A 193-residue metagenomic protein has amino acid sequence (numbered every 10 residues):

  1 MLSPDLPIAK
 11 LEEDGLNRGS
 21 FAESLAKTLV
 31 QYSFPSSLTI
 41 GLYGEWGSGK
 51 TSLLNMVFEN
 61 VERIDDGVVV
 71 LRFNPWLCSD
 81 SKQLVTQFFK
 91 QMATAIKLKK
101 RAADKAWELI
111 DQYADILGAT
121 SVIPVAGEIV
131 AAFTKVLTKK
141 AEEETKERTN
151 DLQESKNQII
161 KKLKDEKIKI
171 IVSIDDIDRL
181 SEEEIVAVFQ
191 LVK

Functional and structural regions predicted by a protein language model:
M1-C78, T86: Walker A/P-loop-proximal flanking segment of P-loop NTPase domains
L2-S3, L25, I64-G67, Q91 (+2 more regions): Non-catalytic regulatory/linker segments of enzymes
L16-E23, T149-E154, E183: Conserved phosphate-coordination/catalytic loops
A26-L29, L54-F58, F89, A93 (+2 more regions): Short, well-ordered alpha-helical packing segments
L38-I40, D104-K105, S173: Short coil/turn segments at secondary-structure boundaries
G49, S79-D80, I177-L180: Glycine-/small-residue-rich active-site loops that bind phosphorylated ligands and cofactors
E59-D165: P-loop NTPase nucleotide-binding core
D151-K193: Conserved Walker B catalytic segment
